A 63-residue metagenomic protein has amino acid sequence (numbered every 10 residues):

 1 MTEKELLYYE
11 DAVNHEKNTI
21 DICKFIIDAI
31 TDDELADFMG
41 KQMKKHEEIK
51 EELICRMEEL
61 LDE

Functional and structural regions predicted by a protein language model:
M1-E63: His/Met- and acidic-residue-enriched segments that coordinate or traffic transition-metal cofactors and support
